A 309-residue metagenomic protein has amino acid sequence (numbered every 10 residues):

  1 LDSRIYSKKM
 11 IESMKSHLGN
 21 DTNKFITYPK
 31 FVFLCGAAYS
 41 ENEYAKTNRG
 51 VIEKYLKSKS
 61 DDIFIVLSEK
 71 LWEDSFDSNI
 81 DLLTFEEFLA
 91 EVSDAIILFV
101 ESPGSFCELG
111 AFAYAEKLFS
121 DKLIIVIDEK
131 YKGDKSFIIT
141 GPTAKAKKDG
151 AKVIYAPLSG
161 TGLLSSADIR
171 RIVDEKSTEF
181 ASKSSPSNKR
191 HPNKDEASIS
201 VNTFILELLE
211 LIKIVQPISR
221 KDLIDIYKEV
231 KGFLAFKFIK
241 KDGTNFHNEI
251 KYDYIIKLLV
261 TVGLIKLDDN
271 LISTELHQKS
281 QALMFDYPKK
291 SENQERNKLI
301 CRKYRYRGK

Functional and structural regions predicted by a protein language model:
L1-K309: Conserved catalytic or regulatory cores that recognize and/or transform ribose-phosphate-containing ligands
